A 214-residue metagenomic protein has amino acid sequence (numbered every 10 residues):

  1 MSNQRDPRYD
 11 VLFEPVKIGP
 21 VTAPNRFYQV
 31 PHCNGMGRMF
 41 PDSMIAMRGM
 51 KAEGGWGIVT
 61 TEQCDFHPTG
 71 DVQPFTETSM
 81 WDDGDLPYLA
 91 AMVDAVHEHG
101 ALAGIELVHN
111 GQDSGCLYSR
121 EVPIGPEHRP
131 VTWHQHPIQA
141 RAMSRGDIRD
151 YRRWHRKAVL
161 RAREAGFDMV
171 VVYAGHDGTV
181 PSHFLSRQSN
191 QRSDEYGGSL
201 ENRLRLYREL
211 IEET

Functional and structural regions predicted by a protein language model:
S2-Y28, V96: N-terminal amphipathic alpha-helix/helix-capping segment at the start of soluble metabolic enzymes
F27-V30, V59-T61, A103-L107, V170-V172: Hydrophobic faces of well-ordered beta-strands that scaffold small-molecule active sites in alpha/beta enzyme cores
Q29, K51, G55, V96 (+3 more regions): Conserved, mostly hydrophobic/aromatic
V30-S43, F75-W81, Q112-C116, H136-K157 (+1 more regions): Active-site mouth loops of central-metabolism enzymes
I45-H67, E164-V170: Catalytic domains of carbohydrate-active enzymes, especially glycoside hydrolases
F66-P74, S79-M80, C116-M143, P181-L204: Aromatic- and acidic-residue-enriched carbohydrate-binding clefts of CAZyme catalytic domains
T76-G104, S186-T214: Alpha-helix-loop-beta-strand connector modules within alpha/beta enzyme cores
D94, L102, V108-F167: Non-globular sequence segments
